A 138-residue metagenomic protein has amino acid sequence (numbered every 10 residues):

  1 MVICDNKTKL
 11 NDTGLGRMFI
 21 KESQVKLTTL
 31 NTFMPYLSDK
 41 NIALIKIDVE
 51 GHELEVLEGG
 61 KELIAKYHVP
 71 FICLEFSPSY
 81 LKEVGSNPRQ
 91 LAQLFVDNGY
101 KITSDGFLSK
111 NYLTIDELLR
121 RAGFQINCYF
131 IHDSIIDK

Functional and structural regions predicted by a protein language model:
M1-K40, F124-I126, I136: Glycine-rich adenosyl-binding loop in Rossmann-like folds that engage adenosine-containing cofactors
T32-K138: Conserved acidic-Pro-Pro-aromatic motif
